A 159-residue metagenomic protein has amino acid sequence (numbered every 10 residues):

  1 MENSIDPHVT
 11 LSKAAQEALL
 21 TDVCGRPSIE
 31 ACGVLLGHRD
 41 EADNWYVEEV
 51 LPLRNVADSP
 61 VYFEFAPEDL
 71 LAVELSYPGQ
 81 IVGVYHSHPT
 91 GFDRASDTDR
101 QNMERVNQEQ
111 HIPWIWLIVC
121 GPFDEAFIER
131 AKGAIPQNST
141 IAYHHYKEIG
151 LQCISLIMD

Functional and structural regions predicted by a protein language model:
M1-I81, T90-D159: Conserved beta-strand-loop surface patch within small alpha/beta domains used for substrate/adaptor or ligand engagement
